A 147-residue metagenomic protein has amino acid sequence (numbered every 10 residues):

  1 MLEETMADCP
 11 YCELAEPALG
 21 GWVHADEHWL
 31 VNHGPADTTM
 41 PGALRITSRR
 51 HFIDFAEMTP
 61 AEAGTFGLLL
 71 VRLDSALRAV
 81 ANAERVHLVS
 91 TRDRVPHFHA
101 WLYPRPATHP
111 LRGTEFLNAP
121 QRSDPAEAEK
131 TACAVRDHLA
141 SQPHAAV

Functional and structural regions predicted by a protein language model:
M1-V147: HIT superfamily nucleotide-processing domains
